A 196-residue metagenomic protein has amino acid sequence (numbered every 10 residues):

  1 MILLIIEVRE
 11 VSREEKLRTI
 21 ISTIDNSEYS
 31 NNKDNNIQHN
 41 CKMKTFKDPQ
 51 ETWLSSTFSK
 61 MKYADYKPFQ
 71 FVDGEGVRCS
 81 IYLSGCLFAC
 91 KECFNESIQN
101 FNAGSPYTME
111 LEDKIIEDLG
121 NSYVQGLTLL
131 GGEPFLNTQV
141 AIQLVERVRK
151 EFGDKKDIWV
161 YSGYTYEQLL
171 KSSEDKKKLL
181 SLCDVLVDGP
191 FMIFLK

Functional and structural regions predicted by a protein language model:
I2-V8, L17-S22, C41-Y82, N95-F101: N-terminal [4Fe-4S]-dependent radical SAM core
E7-E15, D25-E28, D34: Acidic, Ala/Val/Gly-enriched low-complexity intrinsically disordered segments
Y29, Q38-H39: Low-complexity, intrinsically disordered or signal/transmembrane-proximal segments
W53-A64, V77, N95-V160, Y164-K176: Conserved Radical SAM active-site core
V72, E167, L195: Flexible, glycine-rich phosphate/dinucleotide-binding loops and adjacent beta-alpha linkers at cofactor/substrate
R78-C93, E133: Cysteine-centered iron-sulfur cluster-binding motifs in ferredoxin-type domains/subunits of redox enzymes
C183-K196: Classical nucleotidyltransferase
